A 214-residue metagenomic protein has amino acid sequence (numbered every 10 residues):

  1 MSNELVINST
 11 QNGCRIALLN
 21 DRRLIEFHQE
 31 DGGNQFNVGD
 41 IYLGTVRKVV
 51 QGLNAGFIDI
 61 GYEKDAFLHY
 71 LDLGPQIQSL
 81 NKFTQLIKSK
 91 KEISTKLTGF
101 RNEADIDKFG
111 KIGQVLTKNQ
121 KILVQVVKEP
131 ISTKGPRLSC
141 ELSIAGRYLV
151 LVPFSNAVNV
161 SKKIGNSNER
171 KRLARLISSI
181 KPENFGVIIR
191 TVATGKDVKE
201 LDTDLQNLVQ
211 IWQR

Functional and structural regions predicted by a protein language model:
M1-R214: Single-stranded RNA-binding surfaces
